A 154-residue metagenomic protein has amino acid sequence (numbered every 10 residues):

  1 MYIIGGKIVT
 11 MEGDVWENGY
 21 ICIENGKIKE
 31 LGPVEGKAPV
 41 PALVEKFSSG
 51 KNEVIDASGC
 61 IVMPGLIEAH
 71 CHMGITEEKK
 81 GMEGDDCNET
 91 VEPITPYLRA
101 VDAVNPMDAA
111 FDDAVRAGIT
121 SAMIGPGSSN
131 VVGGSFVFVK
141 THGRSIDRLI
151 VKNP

Functional and structural regions predicted by a protein language model:
M1-F47: N-terminal metal-binding scaffold of metallo-dependent hydrolase/deaminase domains
Y2, N52-D56: Conserved beta-strand scaffold positions in the cores of enzyme catalytic domains, especially in NTP/NDP-utilizing
W16, P93, V132-G134, K152: Short, solvent-exposed loop/turn segments at the edges of secondary structure
Y20-C22, M123, V131, F136-F138: Short beta-strand scaffold segments in enzyme catalytic cores
C22-K27, N130, H142-S145: Short acidic-glycine loop/turn motifs at beta-strand connectors
V44, V137-P154: Metal-coordinating catalytic core of metallo-dependent amide/deamination hydrolases
S48-G50, G118: Short, structured coil segments at secondary-structure junctions
C60-P126, N130: Metal-associated gating/positioning segment near the N- to mid-region
